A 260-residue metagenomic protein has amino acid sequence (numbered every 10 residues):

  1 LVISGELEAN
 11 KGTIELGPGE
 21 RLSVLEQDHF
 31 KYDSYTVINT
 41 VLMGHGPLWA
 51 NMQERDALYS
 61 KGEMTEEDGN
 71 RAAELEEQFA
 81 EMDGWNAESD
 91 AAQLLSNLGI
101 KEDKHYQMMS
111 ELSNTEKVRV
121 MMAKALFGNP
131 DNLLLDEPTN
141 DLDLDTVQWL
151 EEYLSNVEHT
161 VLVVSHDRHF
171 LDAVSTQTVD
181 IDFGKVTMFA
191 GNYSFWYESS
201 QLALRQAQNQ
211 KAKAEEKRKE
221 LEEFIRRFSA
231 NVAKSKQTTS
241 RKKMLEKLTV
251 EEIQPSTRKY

Functional and structural regions predicted by a protein language model:
L1-K211: ABC ATP-binding cassette signature C-motif
G69-A91, K101, L202-Y260: Flexible nucleotide-interacting loop at or near the entrance of a catalytic core
